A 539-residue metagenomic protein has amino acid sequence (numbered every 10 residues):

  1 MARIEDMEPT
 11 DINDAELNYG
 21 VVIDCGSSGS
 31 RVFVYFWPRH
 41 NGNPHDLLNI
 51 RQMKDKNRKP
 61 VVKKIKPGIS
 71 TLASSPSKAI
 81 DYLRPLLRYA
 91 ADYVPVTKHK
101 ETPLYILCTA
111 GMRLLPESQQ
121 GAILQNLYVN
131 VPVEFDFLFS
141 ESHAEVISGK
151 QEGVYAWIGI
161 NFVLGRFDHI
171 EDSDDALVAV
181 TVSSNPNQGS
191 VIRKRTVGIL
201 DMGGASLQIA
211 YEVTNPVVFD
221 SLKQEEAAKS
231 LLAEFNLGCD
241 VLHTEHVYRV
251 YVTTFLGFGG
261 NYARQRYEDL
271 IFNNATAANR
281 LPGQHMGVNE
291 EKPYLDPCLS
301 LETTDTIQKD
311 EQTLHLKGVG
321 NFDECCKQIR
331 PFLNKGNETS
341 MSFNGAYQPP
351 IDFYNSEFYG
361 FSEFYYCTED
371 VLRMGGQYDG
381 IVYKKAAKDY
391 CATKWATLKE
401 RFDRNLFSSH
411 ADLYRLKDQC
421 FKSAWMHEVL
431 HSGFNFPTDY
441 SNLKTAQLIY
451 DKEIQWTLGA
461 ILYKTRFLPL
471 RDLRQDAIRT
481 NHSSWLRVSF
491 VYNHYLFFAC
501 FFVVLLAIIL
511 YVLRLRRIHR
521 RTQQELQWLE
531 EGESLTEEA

Functional and structural regions predicted by a protein language model:
M1-I12, E16, V512-R516: N-terminal signal peptide
N13, I23, K54-P60: Intrinsically disordered, low-complexity regions flanking or connecting the multi-pass transmembrane cores of membrane
A15, I23-R31, K194, I199-L207: A short acidic Gly-Thr/Ser loop motif
G20, V34, V62-T97, Y105-L107 (+2 more regions): Helical "lid/coupling" subdomains associated with nucleotide-phosphate turnover
S28-S30, R39-N41, R113: Primarily extracytoplasmic ectodomains and periplasmic/lumenal surface modules that are beta-strand-rich
R39-K56: Beta-propeller domains
R51-N57, E134-F139: Short, conserved catalytic or adaptor-binding loops enriched in Gly and charged residues
